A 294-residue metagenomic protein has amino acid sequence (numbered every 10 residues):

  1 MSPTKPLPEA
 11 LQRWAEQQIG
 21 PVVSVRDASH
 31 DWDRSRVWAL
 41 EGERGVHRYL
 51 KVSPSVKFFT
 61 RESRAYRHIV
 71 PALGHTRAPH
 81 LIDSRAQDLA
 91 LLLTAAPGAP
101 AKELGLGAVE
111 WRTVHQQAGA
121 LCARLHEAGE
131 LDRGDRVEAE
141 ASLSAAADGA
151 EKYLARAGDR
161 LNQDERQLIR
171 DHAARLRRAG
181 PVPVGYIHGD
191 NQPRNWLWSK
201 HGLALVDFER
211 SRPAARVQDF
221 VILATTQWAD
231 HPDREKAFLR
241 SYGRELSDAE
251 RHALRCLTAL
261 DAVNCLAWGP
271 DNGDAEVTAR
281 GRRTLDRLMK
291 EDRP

Functional and structural regions predicted by a protein language model:
M1-V25: Juxta-kinase regulatory segment immediately upstream of eukaryotic protein kinase catalytic domains
P3, A155-R160, D164, K236 (+2 more regions): ATP/Mg2+ or Mg2+-diphosphate-binding catalytic cores that bind nucleotide phosphates or diphosphates via glycine-rich
D27-D31: Protein kinase glycine-rich loop
D33-E41, A173-F220: Active-site acidic catalytic loop and adjacent metal/ATP-binding pocket of ATP-dependent phosphoryl transfer enzymes
H47-L92, E103-L121: A conserved alpha-helical element in kinase catalytic cores
P79-S84, E103-R166, D171, R178 (+2 more regions): A cross-family kinase active-site recognition segment
L93-A108, E151-R156, L260-E276: A glycine-centered beta->alpha junction motif in the catalytic cores of kinase/phosphotransferase enzymes
V217-L246, T258-A275, D286: Active-site activation/catalytic loop segments of kinase-like enzymes and analogous catalytic loops in related
